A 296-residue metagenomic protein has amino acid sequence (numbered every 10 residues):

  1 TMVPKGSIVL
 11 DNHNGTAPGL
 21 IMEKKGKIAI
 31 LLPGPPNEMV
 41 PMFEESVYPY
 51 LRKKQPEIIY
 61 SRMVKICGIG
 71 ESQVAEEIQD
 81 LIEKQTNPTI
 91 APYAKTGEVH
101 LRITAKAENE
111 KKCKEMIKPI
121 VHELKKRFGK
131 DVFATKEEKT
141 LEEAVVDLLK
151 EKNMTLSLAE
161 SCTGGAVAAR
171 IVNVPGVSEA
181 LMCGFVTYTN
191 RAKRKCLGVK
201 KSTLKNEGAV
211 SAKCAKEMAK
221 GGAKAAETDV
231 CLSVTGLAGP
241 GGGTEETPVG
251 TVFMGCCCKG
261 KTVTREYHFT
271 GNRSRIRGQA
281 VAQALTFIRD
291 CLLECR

Functional and structural regions predicted by a protein language model:
T1-K54: Proline/glycine-rich low-complexity loops and linkers
L10-D11, I90-K95: Short beta-strand
I21-M22, P92-A94, A105, F253-C258: Short beta-strand elements
K54-G70: Short glycine-/aliphatic-rich beta-strand segments at the starts of folded cytosolic domains
I69-N87: Short amphipathic alpha-helix segments
T86-P92, D229-S233: A short linear hydrophobic-aromatic micro-motif
K95-P119: Terminal amphipathic helices with adjacent charged low-complexity linkers/tails
K112-R296: Short alpha-helical segments enriched in small residues
